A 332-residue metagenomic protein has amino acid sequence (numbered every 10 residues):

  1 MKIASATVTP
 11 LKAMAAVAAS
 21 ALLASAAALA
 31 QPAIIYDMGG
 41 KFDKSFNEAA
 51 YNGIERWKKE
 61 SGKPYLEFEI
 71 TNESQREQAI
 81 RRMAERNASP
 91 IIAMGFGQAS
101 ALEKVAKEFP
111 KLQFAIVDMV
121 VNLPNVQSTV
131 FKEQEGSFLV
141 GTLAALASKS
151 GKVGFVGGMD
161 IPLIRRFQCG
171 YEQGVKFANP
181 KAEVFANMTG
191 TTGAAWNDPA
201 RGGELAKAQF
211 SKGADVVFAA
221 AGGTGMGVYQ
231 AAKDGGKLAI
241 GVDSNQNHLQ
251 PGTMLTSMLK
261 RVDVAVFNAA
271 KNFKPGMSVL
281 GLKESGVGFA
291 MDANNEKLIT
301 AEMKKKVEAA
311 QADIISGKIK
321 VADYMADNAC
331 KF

Functional and structural regions predicted by a protein language model:
K2-A18: Bacterial N-terminal signal peptides that target proteins for export
K12, A24-A30: Sec/Tat signal peptide C-region and signal peptidase I cleavage site
A30-F332: A residue-level marker of the well-folded mature domains of exported/periplasmic proteins
